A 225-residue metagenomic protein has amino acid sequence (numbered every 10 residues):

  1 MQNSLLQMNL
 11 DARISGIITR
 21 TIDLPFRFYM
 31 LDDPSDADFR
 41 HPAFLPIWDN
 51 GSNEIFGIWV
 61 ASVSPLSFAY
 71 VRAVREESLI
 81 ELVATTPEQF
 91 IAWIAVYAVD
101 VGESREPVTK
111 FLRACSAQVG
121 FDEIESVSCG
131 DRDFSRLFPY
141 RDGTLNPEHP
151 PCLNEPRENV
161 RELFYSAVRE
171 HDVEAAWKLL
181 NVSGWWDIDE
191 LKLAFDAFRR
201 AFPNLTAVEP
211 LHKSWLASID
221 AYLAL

Functional and structural regions predicted by a protein language model:
M1-A69, A73, F121-L225: A surface-exposed partner-binding patch
T19, V99-R132: Short glycine-rich, low-complexity/disordered patches
L66-F111: Compact, glycine/acidic-enriched structural inserts
